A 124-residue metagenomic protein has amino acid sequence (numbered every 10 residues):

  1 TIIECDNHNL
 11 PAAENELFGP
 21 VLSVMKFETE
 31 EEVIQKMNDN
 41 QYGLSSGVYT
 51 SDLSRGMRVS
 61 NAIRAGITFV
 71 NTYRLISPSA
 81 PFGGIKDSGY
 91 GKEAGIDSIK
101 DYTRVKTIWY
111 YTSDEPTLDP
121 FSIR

Functional and structural regions predicted by a protein language model:
T1-R124: Conserved C-terminal structural/oligomerization subdomain of aldehyde/semialdehyde dehydrogenase
